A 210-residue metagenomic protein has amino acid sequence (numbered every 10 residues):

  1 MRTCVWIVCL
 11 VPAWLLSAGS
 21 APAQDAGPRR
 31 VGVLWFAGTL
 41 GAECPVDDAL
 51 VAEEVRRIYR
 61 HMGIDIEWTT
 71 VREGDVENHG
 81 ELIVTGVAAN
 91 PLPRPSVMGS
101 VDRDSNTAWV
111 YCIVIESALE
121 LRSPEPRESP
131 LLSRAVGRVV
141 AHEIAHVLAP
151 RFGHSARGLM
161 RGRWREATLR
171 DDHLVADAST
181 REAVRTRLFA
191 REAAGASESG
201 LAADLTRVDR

Functional and structural regions predicted by a protein language model:
M1-V5: Positively charged n-region of N-terminal signal peptides that target proteins for export
W6-A18: Bacterial N-terminal signal peptides
A18-D25: Boundary at the C-terminal end of the N-terminal hydrophobic targeting segment
D25-A49: Fold-level signature of zinc-dependent metallopeptidase catalytic domains
G32-L34, E81-I83, W109, G158-L159: Generic structural signal for residues positioned in beta-strands
P45-V147: Metzincin-family zinc-dependent endopeptidase catalytic domain
D104-A108, C112-P130, R134-A135, V147 (+1 more regions): Metalloprotease/metallohydrolase-associated module, dominated by Zn2+-dependent proteases
